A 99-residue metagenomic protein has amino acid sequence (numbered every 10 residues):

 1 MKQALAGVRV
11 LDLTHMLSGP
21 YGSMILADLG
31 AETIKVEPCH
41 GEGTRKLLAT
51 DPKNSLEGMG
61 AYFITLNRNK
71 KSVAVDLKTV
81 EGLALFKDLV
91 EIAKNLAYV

Functional and structural regions predicted by a protein language model:
M1-V99: N-terminal helix-loop segment corresponding to the beta1-alpha1 unit of nucleotide/adenylate-binding folds
